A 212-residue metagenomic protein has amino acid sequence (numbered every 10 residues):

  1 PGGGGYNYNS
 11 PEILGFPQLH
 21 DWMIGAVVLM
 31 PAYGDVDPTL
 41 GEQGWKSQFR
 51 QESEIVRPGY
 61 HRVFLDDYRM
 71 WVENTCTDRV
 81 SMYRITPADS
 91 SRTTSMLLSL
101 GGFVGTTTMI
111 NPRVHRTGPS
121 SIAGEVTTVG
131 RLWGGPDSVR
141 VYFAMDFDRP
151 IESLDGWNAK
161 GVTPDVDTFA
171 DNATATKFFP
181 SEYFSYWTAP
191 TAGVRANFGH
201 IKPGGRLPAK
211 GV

Functional and structural regions predicted by a protein language model:
P1-V212: Accessory carbohydrate-recognition regions in carbohydrate-active enzymes
